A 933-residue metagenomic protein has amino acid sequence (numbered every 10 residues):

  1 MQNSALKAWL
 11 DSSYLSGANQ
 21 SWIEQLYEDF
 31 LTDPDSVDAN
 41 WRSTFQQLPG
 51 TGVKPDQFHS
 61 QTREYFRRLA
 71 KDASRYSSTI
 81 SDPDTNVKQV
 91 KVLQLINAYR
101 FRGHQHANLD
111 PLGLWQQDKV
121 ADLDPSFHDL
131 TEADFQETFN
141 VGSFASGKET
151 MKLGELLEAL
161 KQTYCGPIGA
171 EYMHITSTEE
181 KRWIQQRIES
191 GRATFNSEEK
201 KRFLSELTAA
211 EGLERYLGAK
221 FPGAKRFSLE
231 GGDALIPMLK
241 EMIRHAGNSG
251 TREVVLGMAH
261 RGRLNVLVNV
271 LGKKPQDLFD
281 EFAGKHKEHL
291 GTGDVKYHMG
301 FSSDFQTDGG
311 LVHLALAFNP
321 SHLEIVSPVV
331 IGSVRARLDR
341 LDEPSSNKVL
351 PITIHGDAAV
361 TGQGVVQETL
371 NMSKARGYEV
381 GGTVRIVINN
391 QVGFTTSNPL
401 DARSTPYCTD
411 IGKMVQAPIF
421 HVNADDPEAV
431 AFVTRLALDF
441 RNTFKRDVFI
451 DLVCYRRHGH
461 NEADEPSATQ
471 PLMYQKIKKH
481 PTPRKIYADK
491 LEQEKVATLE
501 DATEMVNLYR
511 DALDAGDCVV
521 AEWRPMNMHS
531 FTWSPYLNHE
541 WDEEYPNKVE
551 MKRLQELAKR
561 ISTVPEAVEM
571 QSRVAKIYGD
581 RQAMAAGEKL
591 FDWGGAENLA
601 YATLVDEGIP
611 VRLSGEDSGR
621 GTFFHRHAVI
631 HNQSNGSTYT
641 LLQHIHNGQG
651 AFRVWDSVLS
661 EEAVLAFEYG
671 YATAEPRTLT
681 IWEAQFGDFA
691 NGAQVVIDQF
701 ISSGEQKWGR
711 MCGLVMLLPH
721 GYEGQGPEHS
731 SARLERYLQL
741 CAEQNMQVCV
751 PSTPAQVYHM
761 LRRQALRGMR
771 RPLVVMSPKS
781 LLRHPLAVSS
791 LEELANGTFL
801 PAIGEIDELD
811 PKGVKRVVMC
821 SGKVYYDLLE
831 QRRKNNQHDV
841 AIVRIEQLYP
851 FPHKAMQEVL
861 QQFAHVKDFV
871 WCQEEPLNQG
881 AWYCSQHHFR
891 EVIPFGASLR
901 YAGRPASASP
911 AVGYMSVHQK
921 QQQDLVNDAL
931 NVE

Functional and structural regions predicted by a protein language model:
Q2, K7-L48, P55: Subset of Sec-pathway N-terminal targeting signals
Q2-K7, S16, G50, H59 (+5 more regions): Thiamine diphosphate
D11, L48-L235, T251: Extended, charge-enriched "interface" segments that sit outside catalytic cores
Q94-P111, E241-V270, H355-L370, K374 (+6 more regions): Conserved phosphate/anionic-ligand binding catalytic regions in large, soluble enzymes, centered on
Y99-R102, H106-A159, P167, K274 (+5 more regions): Glycine/aspartate-rich loop-and-adjacent alpha/beta segment that forms the canonical ThDP
A193-L213, F279-I331, R335-D342, L641 (+2 more regions): Active-site cores of enzymes that catalyze phosphoryl transfer or operate on phosphate-rich substrates
R252-Q416, F420, F623-E675: Cofactor-binding active-site loop characterized by glycine-rich and histidine/acidic residues
P483-R484, E494, T498-V611: Hard-cation-handling environments
